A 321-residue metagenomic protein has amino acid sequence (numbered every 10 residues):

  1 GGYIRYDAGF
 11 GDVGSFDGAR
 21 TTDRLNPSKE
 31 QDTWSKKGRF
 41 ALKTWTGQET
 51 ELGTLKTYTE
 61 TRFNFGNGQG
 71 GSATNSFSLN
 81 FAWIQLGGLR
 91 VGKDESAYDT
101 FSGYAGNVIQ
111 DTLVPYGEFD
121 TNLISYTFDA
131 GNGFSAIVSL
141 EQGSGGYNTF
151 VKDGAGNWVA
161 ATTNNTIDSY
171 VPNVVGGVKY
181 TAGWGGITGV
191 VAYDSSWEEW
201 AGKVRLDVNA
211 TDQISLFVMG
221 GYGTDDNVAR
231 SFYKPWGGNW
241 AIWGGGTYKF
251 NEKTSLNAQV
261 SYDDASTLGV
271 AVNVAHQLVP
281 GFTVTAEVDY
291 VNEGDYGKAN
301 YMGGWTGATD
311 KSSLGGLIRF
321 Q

Functional and structural regions predicted by a protein language model:
G1-K93, D99, F119, I124-L140 (+5 more regions): Beta-barrel outer-membrane channel/assembly domains of diderm bacteria
G11-S15, G68-G70, S102-G103, Y147-F150 (+4 more regions): Outer-membrane beta-barrel proteins
S15, K29-W34, Y104, T121 (+5 more regions): Extracellular/periplasm-exposed beta-strand and loop segments of Gram-negative cell-envelope proteins, dominated by
P27-E30, V108-T112, A160-N164, R230-Y233 (+1 more regions): Extracellular loop and loop/strand-boundary signature of outer-membrane beta-barrel proteins
G92-G117: Long, hydrophobic, well-ordered secondary-structure blocks that form the structural core and pocket-lining surfaces
A97, Q142-S144, Y193-S195, Y222-T224 (+1 more regions): Active-site-proximal loop/turn and secondary-structure-junction residues that shape catalytic pockets, frequently
Q110-E198: Aromatic- and glycine-enriched pocket-lining scaffold segments that form the walls of small-molecule binding clefts
V171, G176-G269: Detector for outer-membrane/organellar transmembrane beta-barrel domains, recognizing the amphipathic beta-strand
